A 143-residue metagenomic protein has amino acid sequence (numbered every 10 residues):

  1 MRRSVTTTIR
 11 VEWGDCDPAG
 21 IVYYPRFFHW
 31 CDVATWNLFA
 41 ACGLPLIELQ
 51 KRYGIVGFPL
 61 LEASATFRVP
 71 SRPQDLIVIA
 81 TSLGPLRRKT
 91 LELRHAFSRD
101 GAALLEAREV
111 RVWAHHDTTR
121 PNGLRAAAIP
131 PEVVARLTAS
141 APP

Functional and structural regions predicted by a protein language model:
M1-L60, H116-P143: Hot-dog-fold acyl-thioester-processing enzymes
T7, F67-L76, L83-P143: HotDog/MaoC-like acyl-thioester-processing domains
Y23-F27, T66, A96: Intrinsic disorder/low-structure terminal segments
R52-D75: A contiguous binding-surface segment within folded domains or other stable secondary-structure elements
